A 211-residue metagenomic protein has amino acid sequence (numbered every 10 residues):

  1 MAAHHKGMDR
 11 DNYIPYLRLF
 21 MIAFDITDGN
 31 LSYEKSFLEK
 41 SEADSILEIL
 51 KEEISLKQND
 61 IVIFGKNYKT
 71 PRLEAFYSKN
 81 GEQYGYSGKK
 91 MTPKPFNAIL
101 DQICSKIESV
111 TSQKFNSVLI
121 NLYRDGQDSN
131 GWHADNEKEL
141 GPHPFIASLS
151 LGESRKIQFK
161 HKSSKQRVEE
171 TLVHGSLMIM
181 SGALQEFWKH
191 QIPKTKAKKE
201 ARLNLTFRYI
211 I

Functional and structural regions predicted by a protein language model:
H4-H5, D9-Y16: Intrinsic-disorder-associated, low-complexity terminal segments enriched in Asp/Asn/His/Tyr and depleted of Lys/Arg
Y13-I211: Non-heme Fe(II) oxygenase metal-center motifs and adjacent flexible, charged/small-residue loops
